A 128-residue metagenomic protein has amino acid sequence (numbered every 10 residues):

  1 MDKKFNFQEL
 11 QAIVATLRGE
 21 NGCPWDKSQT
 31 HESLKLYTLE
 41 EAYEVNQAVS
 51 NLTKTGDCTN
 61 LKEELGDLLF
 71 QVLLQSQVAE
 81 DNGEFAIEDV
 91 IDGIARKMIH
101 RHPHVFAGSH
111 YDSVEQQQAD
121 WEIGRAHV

Functional and structural regions predicted by a protein language model:
M1-E64, F70-R125: Flexible "arm" and connector segments at domain edges
